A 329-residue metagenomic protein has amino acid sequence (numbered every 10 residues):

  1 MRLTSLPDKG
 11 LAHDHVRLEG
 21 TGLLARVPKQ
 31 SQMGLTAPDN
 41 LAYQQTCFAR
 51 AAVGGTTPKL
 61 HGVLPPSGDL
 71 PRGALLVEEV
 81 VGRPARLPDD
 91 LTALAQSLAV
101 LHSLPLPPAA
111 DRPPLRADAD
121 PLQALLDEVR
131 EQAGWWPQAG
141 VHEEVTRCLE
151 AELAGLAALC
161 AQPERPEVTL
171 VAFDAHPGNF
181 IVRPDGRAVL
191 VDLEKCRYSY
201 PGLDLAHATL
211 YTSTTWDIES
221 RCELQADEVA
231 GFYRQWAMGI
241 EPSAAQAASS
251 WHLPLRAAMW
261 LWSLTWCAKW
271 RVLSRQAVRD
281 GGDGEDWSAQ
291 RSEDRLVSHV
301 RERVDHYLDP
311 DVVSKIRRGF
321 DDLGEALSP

Functional and structural regions predicted by a protein language model:
M1, L106-F173, R183-D185, A244-A248 (+1 more regions): An alpha-helical support segment within catalytic cores of ATP-dependent transferases
L6-E131, W135-W136, G140, E144 (+1 more regions): ATP-binding pocket architecture of kinase catalytic cores
L6-E19, L24-A25, A154-L203: Active-site acidic catalytic loop and adjacent metal/ATP-binding pocket of ATP-dependent phosphoryl transfer enzymes
S31-N40, W216-D227, Q276-G284: Short, flexible/disordered intra-domain loops and linkers
L94, A206-A208, G281: Glycine-rich, phosphate-binding/catalytic loops in enzymes
A158, R187-V191, A230-W251: Short amphipathic alpha-helical segments and their helix-coil junctions
L205-A244, A257-Q276: Active-site activation/catalytic loop segments of kinase-like enzymes and analogous catalytic loops in related
S243, T265-P329: ATP/Mg2+ or Mg2+-diphosphate-binding catalytic cores that bind nucleotide phosphates or diphosphates via glycine-rich
